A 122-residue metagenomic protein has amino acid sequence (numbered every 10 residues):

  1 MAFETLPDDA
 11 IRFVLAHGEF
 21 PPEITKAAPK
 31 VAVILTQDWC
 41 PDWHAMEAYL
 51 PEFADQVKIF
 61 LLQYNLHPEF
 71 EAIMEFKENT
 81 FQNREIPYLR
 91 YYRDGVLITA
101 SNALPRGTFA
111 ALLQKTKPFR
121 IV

Functional and structural regions predicted by a protein language model:
M1-A2, V122: Eukaryotic N-terminal low-complexity, Ser/Thr- and Lys/Arg-rich leader segments that predominantly function as
F3-Q56: Local sequence-structure signature of Cys/Sec-based thiol-disulfide redox active-site neighborhoods
D8, Y64-L66, D94, N102-A103: Active-site donor-binding loop signature of nucleotide-sugar glycosyltransferases
A10-V14, L66-E71, G107-F109: A short acidic, often aromatic-flanked loop/helix-cap motif at beta-alpha or helix-coil junctions that lines enzyme
L35-T36, Q56-M74: Thiol-based oxidoreductase modules, predominantly thioredoxin-like and allied folds used for disulfide exchange
W39-P41, H67, I98: Short acidic, S/G/P-rich loop/turn micro-motifs used as interaction or catalytic elements
M74-T80: Short, P/G- and charge-enriched loop/turn segments at secondary-structure junctions
N83-V122: Non-catalytic, surface beta->alpha helical segment in thiol-disulfide oxidoreductase systems
